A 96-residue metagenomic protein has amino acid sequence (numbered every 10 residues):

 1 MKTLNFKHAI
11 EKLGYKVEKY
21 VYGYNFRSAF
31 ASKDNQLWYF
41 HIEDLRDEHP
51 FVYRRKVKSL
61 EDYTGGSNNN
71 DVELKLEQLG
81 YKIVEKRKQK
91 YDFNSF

Functional and structural regions predicted by a protein language model:
M1-Y24: Negatively charged, low-complexity tracts enriched in Asp/Glu with abundant Ser/Thr
T3, T64-S67, K86: Residue-identity detector for threonine
A9, S28-A31, V84: A sequence-composition feature that detects small, non-aromatic residues
A9-L13, K75-K82: Charge-rich, solvent-exposed alpha-helical interaction surfaces
K19-Q78: Acidic, low-complexity, intrinsically disordered interaction modules
K19-Y20, I83-K86: Short, surface-exposed acidic
R87-F96: Short acidic DE-rich linear segments
